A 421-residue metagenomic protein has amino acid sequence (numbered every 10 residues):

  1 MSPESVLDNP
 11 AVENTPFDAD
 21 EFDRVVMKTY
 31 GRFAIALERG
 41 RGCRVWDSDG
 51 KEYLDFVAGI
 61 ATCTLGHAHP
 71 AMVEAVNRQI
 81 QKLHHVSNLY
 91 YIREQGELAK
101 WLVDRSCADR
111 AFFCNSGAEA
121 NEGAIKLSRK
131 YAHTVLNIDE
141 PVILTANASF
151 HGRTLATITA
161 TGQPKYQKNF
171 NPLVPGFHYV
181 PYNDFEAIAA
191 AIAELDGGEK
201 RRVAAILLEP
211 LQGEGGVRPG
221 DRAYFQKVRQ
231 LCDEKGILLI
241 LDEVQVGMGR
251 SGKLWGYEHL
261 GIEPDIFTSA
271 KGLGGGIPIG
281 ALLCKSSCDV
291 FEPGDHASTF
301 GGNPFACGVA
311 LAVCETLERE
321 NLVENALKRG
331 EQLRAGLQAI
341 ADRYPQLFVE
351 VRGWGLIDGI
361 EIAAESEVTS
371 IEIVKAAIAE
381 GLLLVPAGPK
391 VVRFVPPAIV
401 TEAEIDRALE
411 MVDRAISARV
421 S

Functional and structural regions predicted by a protein language model:
S2-S421: Conserved N-terminal phosphate-binding loop of PLP-dependent enzymes in the Aspartate aminotransferase
